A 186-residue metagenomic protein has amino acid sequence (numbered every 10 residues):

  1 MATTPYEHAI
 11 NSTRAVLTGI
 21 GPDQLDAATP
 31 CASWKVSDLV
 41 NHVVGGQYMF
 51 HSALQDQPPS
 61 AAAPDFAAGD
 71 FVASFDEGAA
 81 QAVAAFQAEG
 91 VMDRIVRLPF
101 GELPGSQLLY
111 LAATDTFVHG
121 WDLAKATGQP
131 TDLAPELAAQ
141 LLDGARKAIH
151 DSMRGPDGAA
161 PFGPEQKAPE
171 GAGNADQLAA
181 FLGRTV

Functional and structural regions predicted by a protein language model:
M1-A15, G19-A32, M49-V186: Structured surface interface patches that mediate subunit assembly and partner/cofactor docking
L39: Extended, alpha-helix-rich binding/interface surfaces that flank or overlap catalytic cores and mediate recognition
